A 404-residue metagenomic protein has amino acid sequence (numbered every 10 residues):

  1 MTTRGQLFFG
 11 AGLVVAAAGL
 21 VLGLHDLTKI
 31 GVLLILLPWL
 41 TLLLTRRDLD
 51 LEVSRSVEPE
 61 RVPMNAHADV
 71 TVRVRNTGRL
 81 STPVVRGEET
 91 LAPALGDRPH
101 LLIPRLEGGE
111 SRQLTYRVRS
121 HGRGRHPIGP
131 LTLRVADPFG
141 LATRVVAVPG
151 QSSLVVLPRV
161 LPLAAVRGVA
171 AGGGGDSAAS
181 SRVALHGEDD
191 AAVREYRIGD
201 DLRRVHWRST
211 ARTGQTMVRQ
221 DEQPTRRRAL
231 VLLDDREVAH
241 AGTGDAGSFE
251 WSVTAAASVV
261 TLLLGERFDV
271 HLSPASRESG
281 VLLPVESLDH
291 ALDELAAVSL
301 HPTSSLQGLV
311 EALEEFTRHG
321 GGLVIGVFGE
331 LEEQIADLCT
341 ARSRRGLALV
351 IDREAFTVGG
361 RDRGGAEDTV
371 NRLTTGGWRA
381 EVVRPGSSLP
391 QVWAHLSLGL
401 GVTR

Functional and structural regions predicted by a protein language model:
M1-D48: A eukaryote-biased signal for short, well-structured alpha-helical docking elements
F8, P149, A165-R167, I198-R404: Exposed, interaction-prone extracellular/peripheral surfaces
D26-L27, L36-L283, L323: An amphipathic, basic-hydrophobic helix/alpha-beta surface used to engage anionic, phosphate-rich ligands or surfaces
